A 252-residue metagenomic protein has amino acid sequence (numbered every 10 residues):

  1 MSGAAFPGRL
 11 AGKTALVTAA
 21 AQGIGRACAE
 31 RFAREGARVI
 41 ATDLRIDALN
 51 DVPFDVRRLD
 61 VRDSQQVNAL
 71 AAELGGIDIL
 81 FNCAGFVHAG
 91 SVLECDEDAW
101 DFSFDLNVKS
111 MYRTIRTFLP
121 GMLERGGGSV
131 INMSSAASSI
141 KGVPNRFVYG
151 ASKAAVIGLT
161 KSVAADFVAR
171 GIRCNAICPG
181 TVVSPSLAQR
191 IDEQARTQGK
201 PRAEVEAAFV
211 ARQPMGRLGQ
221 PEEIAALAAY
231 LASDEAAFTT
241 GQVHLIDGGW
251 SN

Functional and structural regions predicted by a protein language model:
A84-H88: Conserved NAD(P)H cofactor-binding loop of Rossmann-fold oxidoreductase domains
S91-V92, D96-F104, F209: Substrate-binding pocket helix/loop in short-chain dehydrogenase/reductase
Y112, M215-I246, S251: C-terminal substrate-recognition "lid" of short-chain dehydrogenase/reductases
I115, S152, T160: Active-site helix of classical SDR
P120, A165-D166, A237: Alpha-helical segment proximal to the catalytic Tyr-Lys
S135: Residue(s) in the substrate-gating loop at a strand-loop-helix junction that position the organic substrate next
V168, R173, T239-G241: Short, small/polar-rich loop/turn modules that mediate ligand/substrate recognition or access, typified
